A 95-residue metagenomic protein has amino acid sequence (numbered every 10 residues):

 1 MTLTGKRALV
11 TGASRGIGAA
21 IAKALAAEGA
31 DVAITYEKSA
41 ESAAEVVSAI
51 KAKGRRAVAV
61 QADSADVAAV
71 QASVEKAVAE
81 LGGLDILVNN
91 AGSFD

Functional and structural regions predicted by a protein language model:
M1-L9: Flexible N-terminal pre-Rossmann segment of NAD(P)-dependent oxidoreductases
R7, D85-I86: Conserved catalytic-site loops of classical short-chain dehydrogenases/reductases
R7, S14-G16: Conserved glycine-rich cofactor-binding loop
L25: Aromatic pocket-lining residues of Rossmann-like dinucleotide-binding sites
E28-E45: Conserved glycine-rich Rossmann-like NAD(P)H-binding loop of the short-chain dehydrogenase/reductase
A40-E41, Q61-E75: The beta1-alpha1 cofactor-binding region of Rossmann-like NAD(H)/NADP(H)-dependent oxidoreductases
A57-A59: Hydrophobic/aromatic anchor residues within beta-strands of the central parallel beta-sheet of Rossmann-like
N90-D95: Conserved NAD(P)H cofactor-binding loop of Rossmann-fold oxidoreductase domains
